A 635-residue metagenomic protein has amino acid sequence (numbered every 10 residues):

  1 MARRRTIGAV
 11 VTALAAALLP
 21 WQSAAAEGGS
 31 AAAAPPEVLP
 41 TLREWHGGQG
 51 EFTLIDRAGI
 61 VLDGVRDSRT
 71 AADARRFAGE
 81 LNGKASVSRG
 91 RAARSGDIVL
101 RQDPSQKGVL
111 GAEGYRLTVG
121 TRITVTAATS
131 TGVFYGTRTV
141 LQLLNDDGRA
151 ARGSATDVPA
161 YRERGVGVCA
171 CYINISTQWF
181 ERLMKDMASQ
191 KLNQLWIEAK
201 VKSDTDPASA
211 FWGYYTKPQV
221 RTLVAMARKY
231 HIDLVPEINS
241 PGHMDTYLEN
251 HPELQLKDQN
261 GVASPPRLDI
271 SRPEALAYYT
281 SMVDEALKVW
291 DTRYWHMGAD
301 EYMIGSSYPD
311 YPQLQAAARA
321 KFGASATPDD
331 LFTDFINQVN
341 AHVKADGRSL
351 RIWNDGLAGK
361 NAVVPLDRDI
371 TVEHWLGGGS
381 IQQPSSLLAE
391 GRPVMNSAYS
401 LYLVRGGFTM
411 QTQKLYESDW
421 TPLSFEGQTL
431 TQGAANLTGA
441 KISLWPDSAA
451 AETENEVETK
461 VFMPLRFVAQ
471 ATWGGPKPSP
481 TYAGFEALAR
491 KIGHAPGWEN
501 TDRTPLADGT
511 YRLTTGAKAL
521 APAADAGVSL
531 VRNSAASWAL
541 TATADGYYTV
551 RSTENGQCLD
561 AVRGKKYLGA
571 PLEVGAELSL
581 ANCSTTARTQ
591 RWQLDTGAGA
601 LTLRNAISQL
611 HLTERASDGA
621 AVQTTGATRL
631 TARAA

Functional and structural regions predicted by a protein language model:
M1-G29: Secretory targeting and sorting signals
V10-V11, P505-A635: Lectin-like carbohydrate-binding module/patch detector with strong preference for beta-trefoil
A31-Y161, E456, T472-P476, P480-E486 (+1 more regions): Contiguous, structured surface segment used for ligand recognition
R69-T70, N174-I175, K202-D206, P241-D245 (+6 more regions): Flexible loop/turn segments at secondary-structure boundaries
V109-A299, G305-R319, H342, W445-S448: Feature activates predominantly on carbohydrate-active enzymes
R164-G167, Q194-E198, V235-P236, Y294-H296 (+6 more regions): Structural recognition of the beta-strand scaffold that forms the well-ordered cores of secreted hydrolase catalytic
D269-T371, G377-S386, E390: Active-site neighborhood of glycoside hydrolase catalytic domains
I352-D355, V363-A507: Flexible, acidic glycine-rich loops studded with aromatic residues
